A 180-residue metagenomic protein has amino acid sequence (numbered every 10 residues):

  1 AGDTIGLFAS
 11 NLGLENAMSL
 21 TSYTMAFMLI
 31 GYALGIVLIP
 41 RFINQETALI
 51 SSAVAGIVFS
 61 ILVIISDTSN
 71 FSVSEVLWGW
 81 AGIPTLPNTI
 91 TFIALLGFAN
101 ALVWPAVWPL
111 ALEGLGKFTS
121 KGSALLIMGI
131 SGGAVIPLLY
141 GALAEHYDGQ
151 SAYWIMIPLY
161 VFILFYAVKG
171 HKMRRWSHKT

Functional and structural regions predicted by a protein language model:
A1-T24: Extracytoplasmic gate region of multi-pass secondary transporters
S19-M28, M128-G129, L159: Transmembrane alpha-helical segments of major facilitator superfamily
G31-Q45, A144-E145: Helix-to-loop junctions at the C-terminal end of transmembrane segments in multipass secondary transporters
T47-V63: Structural signature of the two symmetry-related core transmembrane helices
S74-V103: Hydrophobic core of transmembrane alpha-helices in multi-pass small-molecule transporters, especially MFS/SLC-type
I93, A101-G116: Intracellular juxtamembrane helix-capping segments at the cytosolic ends of symmetry-related transmembrane helices
L139-V161: A membrane-interface helix-boundary motif in multi-pass transporters
I157-T180: Multi-pass alpha-helical transporter architecture, strongest for 12-TM Major Facilitator/SLC carriers used
